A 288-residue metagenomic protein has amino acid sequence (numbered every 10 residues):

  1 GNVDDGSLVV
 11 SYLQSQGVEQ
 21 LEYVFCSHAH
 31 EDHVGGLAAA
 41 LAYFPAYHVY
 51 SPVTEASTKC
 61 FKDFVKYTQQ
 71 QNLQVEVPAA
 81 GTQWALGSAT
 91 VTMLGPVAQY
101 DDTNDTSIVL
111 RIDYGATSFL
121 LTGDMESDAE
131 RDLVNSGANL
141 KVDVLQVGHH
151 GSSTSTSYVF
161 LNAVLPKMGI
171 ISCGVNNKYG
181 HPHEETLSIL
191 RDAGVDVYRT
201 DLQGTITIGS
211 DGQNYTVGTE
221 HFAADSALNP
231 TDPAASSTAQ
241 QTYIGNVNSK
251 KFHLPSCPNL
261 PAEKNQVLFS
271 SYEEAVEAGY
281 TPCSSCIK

Functional and structural regions predicted by a protein language model:
G1-A239, N259, N265, E277 (+1 more regions): Non-globular, low-confidence helical/coil segments that flank catalytic cores
A234-L260: Extracytoplasmic/periplasm-facing segments of secreted or lipoprotein envelope proteins
K251, L268-F269: Short aromatic/basic micro-patch
S270-P282: A short, charged, amphipathic alpha-helix used as a generic interaction element across diverse proteins
